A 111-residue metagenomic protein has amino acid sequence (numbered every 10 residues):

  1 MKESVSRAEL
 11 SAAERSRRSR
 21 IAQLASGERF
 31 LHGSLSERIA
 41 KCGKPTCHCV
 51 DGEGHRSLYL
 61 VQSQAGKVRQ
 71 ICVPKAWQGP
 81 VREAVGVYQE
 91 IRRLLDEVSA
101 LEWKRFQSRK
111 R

Functional and structural regions predicted by a protein language model:
M1-R111: A positively charged, amphipathic N-terminal helix/segment that binds anionic biomolecules
